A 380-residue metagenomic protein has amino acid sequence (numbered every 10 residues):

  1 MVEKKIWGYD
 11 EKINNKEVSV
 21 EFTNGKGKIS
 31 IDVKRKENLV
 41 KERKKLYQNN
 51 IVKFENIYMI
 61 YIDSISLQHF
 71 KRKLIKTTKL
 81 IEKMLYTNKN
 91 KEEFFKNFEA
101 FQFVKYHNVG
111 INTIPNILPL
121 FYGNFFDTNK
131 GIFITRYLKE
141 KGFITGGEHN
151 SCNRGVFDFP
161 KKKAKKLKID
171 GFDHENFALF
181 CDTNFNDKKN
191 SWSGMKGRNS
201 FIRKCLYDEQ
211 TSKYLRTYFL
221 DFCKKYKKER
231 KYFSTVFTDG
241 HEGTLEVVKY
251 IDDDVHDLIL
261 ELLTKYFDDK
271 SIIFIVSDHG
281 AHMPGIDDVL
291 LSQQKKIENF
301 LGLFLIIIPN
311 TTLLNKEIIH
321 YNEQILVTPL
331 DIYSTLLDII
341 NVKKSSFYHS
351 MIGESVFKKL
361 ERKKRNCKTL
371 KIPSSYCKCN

Functional and structural regions predicted by a protein language model:
M1-Q48: Beta-strand-enriched, solvent-exposed domains that form extended recognition/catalytic surfaces
R43-Y232, V236-E246, E354: Active-site-proximal alpha/beta segments of enzymes that process anionic O-linked groups
Y58, I62-S64, K141, I259 (+2 more regions): Conserved beta-strand->loop/alpha-helix structural units within folded catalytic cores of enzymes with alpha/beta
H107-N124, V289-K343: Substrate-binding rim/cap in mid-to-C-terminal beta-strand-loop elements of soluble/periplasmic
T128-N129, I202-Y207, D239-V248, I259 (+5 more regions): Active-site rim elements
F157-D158, K316-S334, D338-N380: Polar, surface-exposed loop/tail segments that function as active-site lids or cofactor/substrate-recognition elements
K161-L167, E261-N315, H349-E354, K359-K363 (+1 more regions): Histidine-centered active-site microenvironments of extracellular/periplasmic hydrolases and transferases
D252-V255: Plant-skewed but cross-kingdom recognition/interaction modules and surfaces
